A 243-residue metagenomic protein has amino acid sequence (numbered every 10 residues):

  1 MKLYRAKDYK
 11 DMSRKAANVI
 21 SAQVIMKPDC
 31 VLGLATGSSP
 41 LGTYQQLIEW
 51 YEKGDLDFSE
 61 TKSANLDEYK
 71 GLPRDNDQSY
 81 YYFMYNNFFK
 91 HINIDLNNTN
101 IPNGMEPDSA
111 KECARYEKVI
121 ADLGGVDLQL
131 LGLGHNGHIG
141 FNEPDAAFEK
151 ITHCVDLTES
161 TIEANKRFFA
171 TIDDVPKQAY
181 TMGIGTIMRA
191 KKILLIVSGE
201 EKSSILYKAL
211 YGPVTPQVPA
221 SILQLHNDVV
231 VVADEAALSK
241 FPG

Functional and structural regions predicted by a protein language model:
K2-R115, V119-D122: N-terminal active-site beta-alpha-beta segment that forms phosphate/nucleotide-binding and substrate-recognition loops
Y4, L72-Q78, Y82-N86, K90-G243: Conserved phosphate- and dinucleotide-binding cores of soluble alpha/beta proteins, encompassing both enzyme active
